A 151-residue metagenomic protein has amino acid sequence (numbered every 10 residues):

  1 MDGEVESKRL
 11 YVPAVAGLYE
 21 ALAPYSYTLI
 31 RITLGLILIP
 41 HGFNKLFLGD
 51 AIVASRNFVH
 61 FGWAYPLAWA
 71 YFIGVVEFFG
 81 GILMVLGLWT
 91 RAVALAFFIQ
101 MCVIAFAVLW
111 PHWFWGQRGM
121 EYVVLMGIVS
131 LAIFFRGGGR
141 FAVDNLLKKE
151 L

Functional and structural regions predicted by a protein language model:
M1-L46, L67-V75, F79, V85-L151: Extended, low-polarity transmembrane helix blocks
L46-Y65: Membrane-interface interhelical connector segments
